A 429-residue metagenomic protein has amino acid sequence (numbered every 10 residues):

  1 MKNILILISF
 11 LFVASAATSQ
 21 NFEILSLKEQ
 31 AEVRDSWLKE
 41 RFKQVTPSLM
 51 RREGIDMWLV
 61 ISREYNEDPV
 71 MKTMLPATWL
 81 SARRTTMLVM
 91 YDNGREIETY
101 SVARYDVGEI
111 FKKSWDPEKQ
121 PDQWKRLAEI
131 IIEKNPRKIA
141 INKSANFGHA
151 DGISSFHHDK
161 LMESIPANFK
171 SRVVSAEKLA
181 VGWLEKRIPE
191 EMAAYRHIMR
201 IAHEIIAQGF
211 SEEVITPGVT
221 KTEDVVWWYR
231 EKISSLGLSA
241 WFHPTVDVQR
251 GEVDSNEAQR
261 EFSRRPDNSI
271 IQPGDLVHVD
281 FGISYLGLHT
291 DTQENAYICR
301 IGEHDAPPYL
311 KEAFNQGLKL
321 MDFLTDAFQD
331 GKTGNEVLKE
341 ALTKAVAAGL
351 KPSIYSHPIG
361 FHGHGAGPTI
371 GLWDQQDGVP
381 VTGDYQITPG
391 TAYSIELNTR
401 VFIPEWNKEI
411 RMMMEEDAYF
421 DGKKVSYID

Functional and structural regions predicted by a protein language model:
I4-V13: Sec-dependent N-terminal signal peptides
S15-S19: Sec/Tat signal peptide C-region and signal peptidase I cleavage site
Q20-D429: Active-site neighborhoods and metal-handling regions in enzymes and metal-associated proteins
